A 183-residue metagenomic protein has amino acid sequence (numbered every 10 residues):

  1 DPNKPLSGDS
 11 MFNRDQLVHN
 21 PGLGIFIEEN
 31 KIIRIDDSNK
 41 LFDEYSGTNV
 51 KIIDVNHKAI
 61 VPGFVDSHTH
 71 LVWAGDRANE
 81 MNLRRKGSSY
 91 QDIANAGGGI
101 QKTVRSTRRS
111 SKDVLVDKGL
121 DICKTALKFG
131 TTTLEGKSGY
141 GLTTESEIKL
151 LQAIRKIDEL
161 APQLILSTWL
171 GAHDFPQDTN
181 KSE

Functional and structural regions predicted by a protein language model:
D1-E44: N-terminal metal-binding scaffold of metallo-dependent hydrolase/deaminase domains
L6-D9, A78-N82, I148-L150, K181-E183: Short, glycine/charged-enriched secondary-structure capping and boundary segments
I25, N30, H57, H68 (+3 more regions): Divalent metal-coordination and catalytic microenvironments
D37, H57, A172: Residues that form or immediately flank small-molecule/cofactor binding pockets and catalytic motifs
S46-T48: Short, structured coil segments at secondary-structure junctions
V50-D117: Metal-associated gating/positioning segment near the N- to mid-region
T103-G119, K124, T132-E183: Metal-coordinating catalytic core of metallo-dependent amide/deamination hydrolases
